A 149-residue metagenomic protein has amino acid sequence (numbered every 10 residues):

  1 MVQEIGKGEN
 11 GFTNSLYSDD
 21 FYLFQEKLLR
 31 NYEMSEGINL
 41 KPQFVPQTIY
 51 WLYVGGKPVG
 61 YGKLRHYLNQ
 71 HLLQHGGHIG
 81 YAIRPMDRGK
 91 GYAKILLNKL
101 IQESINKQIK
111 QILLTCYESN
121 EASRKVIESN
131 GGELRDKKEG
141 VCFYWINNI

Functional and structural regions predicted by a protein language model:
M1-H78, E139-I149: GNAT-family acyltransferases
Y67-N69, M86, S119: Short coil/turn motifs at secondary-structure junctions
G80-I83, G89-Q102, R124-S129: Conserved acetyl-CoA-binding loop-helix of GNAT-fold acetyltransferases
G91, Q108, N120: Conserved G/P- and acidic residue-centered "switch" motifs that form tight phosphate/ATP-binding loops in soluble
I101, S119, L134: Ligand-binding pocket scaffold of soluble enzyme catalytic domains
S104-T115: Conserved GNAT acetyl-CoA-binding A-motif
L114-A122: Conserved beta-strand-loop-alpha-helix junction that forms the acyl-donor binding cleft
T115, E128-I146: Conserved catalytic-core motifs of GNAT/GCN5-like acyltransferases
